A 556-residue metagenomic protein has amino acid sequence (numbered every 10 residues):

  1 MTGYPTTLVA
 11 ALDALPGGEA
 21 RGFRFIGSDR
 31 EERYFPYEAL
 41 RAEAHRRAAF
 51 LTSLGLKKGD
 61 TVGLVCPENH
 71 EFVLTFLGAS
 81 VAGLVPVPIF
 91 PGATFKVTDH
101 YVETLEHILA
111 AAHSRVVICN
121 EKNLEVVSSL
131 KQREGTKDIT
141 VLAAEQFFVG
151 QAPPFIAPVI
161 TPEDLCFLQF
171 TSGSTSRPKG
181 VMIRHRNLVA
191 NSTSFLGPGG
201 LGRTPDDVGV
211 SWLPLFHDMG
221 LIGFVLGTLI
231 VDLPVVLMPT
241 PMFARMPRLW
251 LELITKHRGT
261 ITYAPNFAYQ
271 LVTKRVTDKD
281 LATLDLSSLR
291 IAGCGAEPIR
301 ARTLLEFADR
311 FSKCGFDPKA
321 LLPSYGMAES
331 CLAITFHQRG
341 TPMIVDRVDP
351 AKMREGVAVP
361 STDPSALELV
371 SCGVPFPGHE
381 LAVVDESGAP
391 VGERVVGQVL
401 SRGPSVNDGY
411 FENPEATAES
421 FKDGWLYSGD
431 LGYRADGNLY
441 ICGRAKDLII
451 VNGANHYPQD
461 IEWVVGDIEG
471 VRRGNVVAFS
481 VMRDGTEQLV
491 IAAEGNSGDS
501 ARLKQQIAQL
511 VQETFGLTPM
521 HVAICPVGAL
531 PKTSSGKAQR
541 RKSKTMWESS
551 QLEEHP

Functional and structural regions predicted by a protein language model:
A10-P36, C166-L168, T175, G326 (+1 more regions): AMP-dependent adenylate-forming
F23-L74, T94-Y101, A157-I160, I183-V189: Conserved AMP-binding/adenylate-forming core of the ANL superfamily
D29, V97-T98, V102, E106 (+5 more regions): ANL superfamily adenylate-forming
L51-L56, F155-E163, L168-L213, V231 (+1 more regions): Conserved adenylate-forming
V189-V208, D218-T260, R275-D280, R339: Conserved AMP-binding/adenylation subdomain of ANL enzymes
T255, T262, G403, D408-G409 (+2 more regions): AMP-binding/adenylate-forming catalytic core of the ANL superfamily
R290-A292, I299-N438, K446-L448: Conserved AMP-binding/adenylate-forming
N475-F479, V490-I491, A508-P556: Conserved C-terminal "lid"/linker of ANL adenylate-forming enzymes
